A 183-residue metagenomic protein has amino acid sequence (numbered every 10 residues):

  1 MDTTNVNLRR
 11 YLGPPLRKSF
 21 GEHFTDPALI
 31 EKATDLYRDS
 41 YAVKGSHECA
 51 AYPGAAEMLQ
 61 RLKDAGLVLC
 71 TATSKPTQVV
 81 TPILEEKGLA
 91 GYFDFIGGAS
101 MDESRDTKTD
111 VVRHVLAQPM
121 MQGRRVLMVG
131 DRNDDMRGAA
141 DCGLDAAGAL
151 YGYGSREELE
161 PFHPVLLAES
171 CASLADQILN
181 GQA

Functional and structural regions predicted by a protein language model:
M1-E57, A65, Q78: N-terminal helical cap/lid subdomain that shapes the substrate entry/recognition surface in HAD-like hydrolases
D2, I30, A90-D94, Q122 (+1 more regions): Conserved H-loop
N7-L8, A90-R105: A short, structured active-site edge motif that brings together acidic residues
M58-L84: Substrate-recognition element of Asp-dependent hydrolases with the DxDx(T/V) motif
D64-L67, Q118-R124, G181-Q182: Glycine-rich phosphate-binding loop signature in dinucleotide/nucleotide-binding domains
G88-I96, E158-A175: Structural recognition of alpha->loop->beta junctions
T107-M136: Conserved Lys-Pro-Asp/Glu-containing loop-to-beta segment of HAD-superfamily phosphomonoesterases, centered on
L127-L167: Acidic, Mg2+-coordinating phosphoryl-transfer loop and its flanking beta/alpha structural elements, shared across
